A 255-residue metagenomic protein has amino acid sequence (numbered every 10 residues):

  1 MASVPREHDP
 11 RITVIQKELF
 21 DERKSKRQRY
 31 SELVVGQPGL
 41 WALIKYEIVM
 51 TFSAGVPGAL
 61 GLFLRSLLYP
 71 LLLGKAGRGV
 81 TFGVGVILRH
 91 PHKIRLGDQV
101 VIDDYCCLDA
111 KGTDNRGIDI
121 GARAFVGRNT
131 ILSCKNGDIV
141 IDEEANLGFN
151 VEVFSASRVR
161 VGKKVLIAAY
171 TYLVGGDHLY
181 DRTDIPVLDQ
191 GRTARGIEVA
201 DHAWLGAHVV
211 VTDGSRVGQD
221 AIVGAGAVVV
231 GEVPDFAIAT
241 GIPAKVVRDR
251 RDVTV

Functional and structural regions predicted by a protein language model:
M1-G79, K164, Y170-T171, G176-T183 (+5 more regions): Terminal amphipathic alpha-helical/low-complexity segments used for targeting or macromolecular assembly
I87-L96, V101-S215, I242, R250-V253: Flexible, glycine/small-residue-enriched loop-and-beta-strand segment within the central core of proteins
R216-T240, A244: C-terminal/domain-terminus segments
